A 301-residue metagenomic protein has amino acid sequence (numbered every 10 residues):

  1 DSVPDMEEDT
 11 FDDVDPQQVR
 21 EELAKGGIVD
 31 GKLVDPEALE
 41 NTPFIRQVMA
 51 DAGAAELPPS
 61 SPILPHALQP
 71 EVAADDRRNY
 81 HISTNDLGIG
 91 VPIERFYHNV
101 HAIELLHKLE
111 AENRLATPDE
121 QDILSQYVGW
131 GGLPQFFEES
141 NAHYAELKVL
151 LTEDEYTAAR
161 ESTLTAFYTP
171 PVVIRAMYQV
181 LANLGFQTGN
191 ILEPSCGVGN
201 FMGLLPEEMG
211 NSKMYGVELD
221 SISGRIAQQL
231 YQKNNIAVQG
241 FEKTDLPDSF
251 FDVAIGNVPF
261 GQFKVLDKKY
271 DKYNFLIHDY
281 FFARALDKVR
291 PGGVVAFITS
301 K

Functional and structural regions predicted by a protein language model:
D1-R114: Charged, low-complexity intrinsically disordered regions
L57, L64, D75-L230: Class I S-adenosyl-L-methionine
K213-Y215, N235, A296: A structural signal for isolated positions on well-ordered beta-strands in alpha/beta enzyme cores
L219-S221, K272-K301: Conserved Class I SAM-dependent methyltransferase catalytic core
K233-F241: Conserved SAM-binding strand-loop segment of SAM-dependent methyltransferases
D245-I255: A short acidic, Gly/Pro-enriched loop at the edge of an enzyme's catalytic core that lines a small-molecule cofactor
I255-F260, I298: Amphipathic alpha-helical repeat scaffolds
F263-D267: Conserved ATPase-coupling elements of RecA-like P-loop NTPase cores
